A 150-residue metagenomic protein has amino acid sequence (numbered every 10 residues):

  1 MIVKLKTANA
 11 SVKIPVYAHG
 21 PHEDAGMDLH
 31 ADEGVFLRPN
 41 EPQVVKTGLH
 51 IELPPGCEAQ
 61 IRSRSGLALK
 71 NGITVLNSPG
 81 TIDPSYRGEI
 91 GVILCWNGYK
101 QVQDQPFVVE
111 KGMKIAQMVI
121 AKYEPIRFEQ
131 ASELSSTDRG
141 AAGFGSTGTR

Functional and structural regions predicted by a protein language model:
M1-R150: DUTPase catalytic domain/fold
